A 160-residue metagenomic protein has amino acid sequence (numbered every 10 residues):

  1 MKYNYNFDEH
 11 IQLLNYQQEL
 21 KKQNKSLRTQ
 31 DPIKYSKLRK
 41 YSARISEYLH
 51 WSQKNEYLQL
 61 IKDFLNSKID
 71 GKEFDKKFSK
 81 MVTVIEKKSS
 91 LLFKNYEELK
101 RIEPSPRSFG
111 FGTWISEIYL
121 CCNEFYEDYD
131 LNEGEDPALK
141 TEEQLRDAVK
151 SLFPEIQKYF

Functional and structural regions predicted by a protein language model:
K2-F160: Acidic, Ser/Pro/Thr-rich low-complexity regulatory regions and the short amphipathic helical interaction modules they
